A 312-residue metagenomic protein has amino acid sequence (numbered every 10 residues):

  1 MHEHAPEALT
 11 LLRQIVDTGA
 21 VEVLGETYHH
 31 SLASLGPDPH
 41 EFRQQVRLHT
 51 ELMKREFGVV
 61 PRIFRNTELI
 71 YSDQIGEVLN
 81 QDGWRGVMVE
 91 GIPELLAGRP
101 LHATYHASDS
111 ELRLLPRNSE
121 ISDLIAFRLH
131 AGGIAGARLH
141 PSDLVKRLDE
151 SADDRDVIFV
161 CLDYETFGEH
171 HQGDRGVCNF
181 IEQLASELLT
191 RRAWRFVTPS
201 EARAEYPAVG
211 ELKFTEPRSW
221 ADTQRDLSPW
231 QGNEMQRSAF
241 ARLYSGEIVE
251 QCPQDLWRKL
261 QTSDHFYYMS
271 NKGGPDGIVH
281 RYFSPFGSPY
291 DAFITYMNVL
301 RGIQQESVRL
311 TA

Functional and structural regions predicted by a protein language model:
M1, S31-A33, I70-Q74, L95-L96 (+5 more regions): Flexible loop/turn segments at secondary-structure boundaries
H2-T67, S110-H130, R155, Y164 (+1 more regions): Metal-dependent polysaccharide deacetylase catalytic core of the NodB/CE4 family, i.e., the active-site-bearing domain
E3-V16, L95-D109, H140-L148: Alpha-helical scaffolding within the catalytic cores of extracellular/periplasmic polymer-degrading hydrolases
L9-R13, R43-T50, G76, V145-D149 (+2 more regions): Generic structural signal for well-ordered alpha-helices, preferentially at hydrophobic/aromatic core positions
P39-V46, R138-S142, C178: Non-membrane alpha-helical structural segments and their capping/turn regions in soluble enzymes
R47-L101, T166-L184: Catalytic domains of cell-wall/extracellular-matrix polysaccharide-remodeling enzymes, centered on de-N-acetylation
H102-L112, P116, A131-I134, D149-A312: Active-site and substrate-binding clefts of carbohydrate-active enzymes
I125-L139, D143: Binuclear metal-dependent hydrolase catalytic cores centered on His/Asp/Glu-rich metal-binding motifs
